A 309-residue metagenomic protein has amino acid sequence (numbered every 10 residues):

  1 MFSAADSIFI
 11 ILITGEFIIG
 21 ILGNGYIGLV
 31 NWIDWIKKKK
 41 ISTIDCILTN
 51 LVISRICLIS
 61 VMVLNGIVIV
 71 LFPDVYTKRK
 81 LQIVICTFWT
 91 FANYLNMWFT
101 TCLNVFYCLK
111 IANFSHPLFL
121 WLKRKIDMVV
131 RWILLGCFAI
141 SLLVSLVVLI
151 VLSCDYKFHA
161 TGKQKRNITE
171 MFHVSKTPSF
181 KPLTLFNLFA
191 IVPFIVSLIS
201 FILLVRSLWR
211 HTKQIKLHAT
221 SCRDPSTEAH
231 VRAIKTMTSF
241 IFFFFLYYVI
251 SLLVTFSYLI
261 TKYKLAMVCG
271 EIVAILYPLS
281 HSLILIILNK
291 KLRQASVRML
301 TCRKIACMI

Functional and structural regions predicted by a protein language model:
M1-L22, F186: Extracellular N-terminal segment of 7TM GPCRs
F9, V30, K39-I53, V84-T87 (+3 more regions): Class A (rhodopsin-like) GPCR intracellular loop-transmembrane helix junctions and adjacent helical segments
T14-V75, T100-A112, K235-F243: Structural signature of the GPCR N-terminal helical module
E16, V144-V147, E170-S200: Extracellular-loop-to-transmembrane junctions of the mid-late helices
D34-I44, A112-V129, I202-H230, K290-I309: Intracellular signaling interfaces of 7-transmembrane GPCRs
F99, K125-F158, V196: Fourth transmembrane helix
T101-C102, N187-L217: Class A (rhodopsin-like) GPCR signature focused on the TM5-ICL3 interface and adjacent 7TM helical core
F240-F245, V249-L253, Y263, V268-I309: Seventh transmembrane helix
